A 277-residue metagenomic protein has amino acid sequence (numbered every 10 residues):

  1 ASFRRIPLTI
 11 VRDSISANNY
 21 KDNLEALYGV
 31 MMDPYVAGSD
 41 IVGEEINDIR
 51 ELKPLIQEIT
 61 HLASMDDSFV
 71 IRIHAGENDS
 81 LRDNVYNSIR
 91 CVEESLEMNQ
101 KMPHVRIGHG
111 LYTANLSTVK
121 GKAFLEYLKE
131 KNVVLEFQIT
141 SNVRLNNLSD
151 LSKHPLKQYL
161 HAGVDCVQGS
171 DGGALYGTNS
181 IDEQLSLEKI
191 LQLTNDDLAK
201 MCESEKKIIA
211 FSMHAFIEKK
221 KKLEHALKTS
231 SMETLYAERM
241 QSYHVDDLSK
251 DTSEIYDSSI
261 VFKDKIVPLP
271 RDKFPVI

Functional and structural regions predicted by a protein language model:
S2-K120: Divalent metal-binding pocket/active-site signature
I49-L55, D79-V92, N115-L125, L145-K157 (+1 more regions): Histidine/acidic-residue-rich catalytic or RNA/ligand-binding cores of hydrolases and nuclease-related proteins
M65, M98-P103, Y127-V134, S141 (+2 more regions): Catalytic lobes of large eukaryotic enzymes
V70-S80, V164-I181: Short acidic/histidine-rich active-site segments
A123-S170: Generic long, charged, amphipathic alpha-helical segments
E126, E130-K131, D165, I181-D182 (+2 more regions): Mid-to-C-terminal alpha-helical segments outside catalytic/metal-binding sites
